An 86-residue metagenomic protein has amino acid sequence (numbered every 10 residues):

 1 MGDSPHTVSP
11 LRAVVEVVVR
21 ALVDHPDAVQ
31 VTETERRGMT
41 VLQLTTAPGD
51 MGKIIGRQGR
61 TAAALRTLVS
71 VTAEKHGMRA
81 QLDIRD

Functional and structural regions predicted by a protein language model:
M1-M51, A64, L68-D86: RNA-contacting regions in translation and RNA-metabolism proteins, encompassing KH/S1 modules where present
I55-G59: Glycine-centered tight-turn and secondary-structure capping sites
